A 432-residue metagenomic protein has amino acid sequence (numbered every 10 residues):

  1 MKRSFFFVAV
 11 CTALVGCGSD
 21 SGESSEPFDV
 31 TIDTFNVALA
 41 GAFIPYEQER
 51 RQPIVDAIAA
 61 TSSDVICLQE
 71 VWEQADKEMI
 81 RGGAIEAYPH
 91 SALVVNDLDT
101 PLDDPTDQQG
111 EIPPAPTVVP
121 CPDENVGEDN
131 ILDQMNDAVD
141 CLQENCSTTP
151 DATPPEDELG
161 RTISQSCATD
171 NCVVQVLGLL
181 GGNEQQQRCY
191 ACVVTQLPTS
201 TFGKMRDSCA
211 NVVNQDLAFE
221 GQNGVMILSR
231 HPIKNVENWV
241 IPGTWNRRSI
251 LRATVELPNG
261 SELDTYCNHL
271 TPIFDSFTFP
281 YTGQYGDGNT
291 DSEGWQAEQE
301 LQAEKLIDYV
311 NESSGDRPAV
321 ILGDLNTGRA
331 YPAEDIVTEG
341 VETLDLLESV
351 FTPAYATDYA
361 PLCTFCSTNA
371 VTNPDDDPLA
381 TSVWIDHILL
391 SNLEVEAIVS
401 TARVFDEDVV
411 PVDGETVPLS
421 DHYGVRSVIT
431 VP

Functional and structural regions predicted by a protein language model:
M1-S4: Positively charged n-region of N-terminal signal peptides that target proteins for export
A13-G16: C-terminal motif of bacterial Sec signal peptides marking the signal peptidase cleavage site
G18-E86, H90-Q222, L263, E300-A303 (+2 more regions): N-terminal, active-site-proximal structural segment of metallo-dependent hydrolase catalytic domains
S25-I32, G221, V225, S229-N235 (+2 more regions): Beta-strand-turn-beta hairpins that frame and shape the catalytic cleft of phosphate-ester-processing enzymes
A38, V71-W72, T271, L325-G328: Catalytic metal-binding/acid-base residues of hydrolase active sites
I233-R247, L257, D308-V320, N326-P432: Metal-dependent phosphoester-hydrolase catalytic domains
I273-Q296: A solvent-exposed, charged loop/short amphipathic helix patch at secondary-structure junctions
T290-R317: A long, amphipathic alpha-helix that forms part of the scaffold/cap immediately adjacent to metal-dependent active
